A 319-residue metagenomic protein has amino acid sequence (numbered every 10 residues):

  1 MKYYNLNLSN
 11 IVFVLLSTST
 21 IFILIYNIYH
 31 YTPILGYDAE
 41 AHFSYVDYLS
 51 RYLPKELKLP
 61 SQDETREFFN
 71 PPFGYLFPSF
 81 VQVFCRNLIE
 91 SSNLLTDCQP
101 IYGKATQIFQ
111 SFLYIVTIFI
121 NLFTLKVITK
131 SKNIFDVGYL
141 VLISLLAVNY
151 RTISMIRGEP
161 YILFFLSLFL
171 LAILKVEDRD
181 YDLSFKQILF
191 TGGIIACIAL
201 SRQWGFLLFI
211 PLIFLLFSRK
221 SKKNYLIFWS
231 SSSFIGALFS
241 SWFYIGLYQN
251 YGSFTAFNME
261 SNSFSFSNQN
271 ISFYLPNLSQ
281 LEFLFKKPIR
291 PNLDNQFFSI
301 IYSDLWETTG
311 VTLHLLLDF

Functional and structural regions predicted by a protein language model:
K2-Y3, K175, R179-D180, L208-A237: Perimembrane helix-loop-helix junctions
L8-E40, Y48-L53, K58-S61, L142-L145 (+2 more regions): Transmembrane signal-anchor helices characteristic of membrane glycosylation enzymes that use polyprenol
N10-V14, I89-P100, I118-L145, L163-F164: Transmembrane-helix signature of polytopic, membrane-embedded enzymes that assemble or transfer cell-envelope glycans
I23-I25, E40-F73, F80-N93: Extracytosolic helix-loop segments that constitute the early lumenal/periplasmic catalytic or substrate-binding loops
G36, V148-I162: Short acidic/glycine- and proline-prone juxtamembrane loop motifs at membrane-interface regions of multi-pass membrane
P72, L76, F80, N87-F119: Loop-to-helix entry region of an early transmembrane alpha helix in multi-pass inner-membrane enzymes
Q187-Q203, F209-F214, I235-L238: Membrane-interface alpha helices of multi-pass inner-membrane proteins
S218, Y225-F319: Membrane-lumen/periplasm interface segments of specific transmembrane helices in polyprenyl phosphate-linked
